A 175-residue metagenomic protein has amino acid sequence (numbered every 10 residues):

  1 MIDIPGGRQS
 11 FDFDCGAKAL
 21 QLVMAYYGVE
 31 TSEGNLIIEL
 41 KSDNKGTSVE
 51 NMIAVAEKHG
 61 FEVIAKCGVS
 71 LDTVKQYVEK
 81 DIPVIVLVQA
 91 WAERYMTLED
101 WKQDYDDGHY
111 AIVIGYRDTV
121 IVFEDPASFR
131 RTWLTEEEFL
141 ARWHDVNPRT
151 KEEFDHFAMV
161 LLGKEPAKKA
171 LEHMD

Functional and structural regions predicted by a protein language model:
M1-S48, K58, A90, T97 (+3 more regions): Active-site-adjacent structural segments surrounding the nucleophilic cysteine of cysteine proteases and isopeptidases
S10, D81, D106-G108: Extracytoplasmic
K18-L22, N51-K58, T73, S128 (+1 more regions): Extracytoplasmic/secreted proteins, especially bacterial periplasmic and envelope-associated proteins
S42-K45, R94-D100, D104-Y105, I114-D175: Noncatalytic regulatory segments and standalone regulatory/sensor domains
E57-I82: Helix-adjacent hinge/juxtasegments
S70-D72, W91-R94: Short, catalytically relevant binding-site loops at active-site mouths
V84-V88: A short, Trp-centered hydrophobic/proline-enriched beta-strand micro-motif
